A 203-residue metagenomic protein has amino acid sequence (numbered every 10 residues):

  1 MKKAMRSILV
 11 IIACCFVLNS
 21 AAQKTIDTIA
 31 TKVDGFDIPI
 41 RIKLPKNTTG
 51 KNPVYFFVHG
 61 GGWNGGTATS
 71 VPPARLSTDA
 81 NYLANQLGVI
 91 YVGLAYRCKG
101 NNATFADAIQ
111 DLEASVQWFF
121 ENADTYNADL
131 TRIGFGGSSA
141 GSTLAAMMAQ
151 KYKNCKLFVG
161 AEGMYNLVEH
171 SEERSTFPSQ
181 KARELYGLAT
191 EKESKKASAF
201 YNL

Functional and structural regions predicted by a protein language model:
M1-K24: Bacterial Sec-dependent N-terminal signal peptides
A22-T49: N-terminal cap/lid segment of alpha/beta-hydrolase-fold proteins
K51-G62: Short beta-strand element of the alpha/beta-hydrolase
G61, A95-K99, M164: Short beta-to-alpha linker loops that shape the active-site pocket of alpha/beta-hydrolase fold enzymes
G62-S70, Y91, W118: Serine-hydrolase catalytic-loop signature spanning alpha/beta hydrolases and amidase-signature enzymes
T69-V92: Short amphipathic alpha-helix adjacent to the substrate-entry channel of hydrolases
A114-R174: Primarily recognizes the serine-hydrolase "nucleophile elbow" in alpha/beta-hydrolase and SGNH/GDSL folds
G163-M164, V168-N202: Mobile cap/lid helix-loop segments that gate and shape the active-site cleft of serine hydrolases
